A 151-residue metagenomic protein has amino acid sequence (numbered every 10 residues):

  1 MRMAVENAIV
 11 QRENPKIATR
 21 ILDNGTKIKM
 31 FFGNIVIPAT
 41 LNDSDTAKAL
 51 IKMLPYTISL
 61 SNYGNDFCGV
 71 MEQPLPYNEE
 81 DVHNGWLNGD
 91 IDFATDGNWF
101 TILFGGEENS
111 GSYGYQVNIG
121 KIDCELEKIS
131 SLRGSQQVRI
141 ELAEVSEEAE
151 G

Functional and structural regions predicted by a protein language model:
M1-A4, Q11: Gram-positive cell-envelope targeting signals
E6, E13-K16, I21, K29 (+1 more regions): Well-ordered alpha/beta subsegment
L22-N24, W86: Residues that act as N-cap/strand-start positions at coil-to-secondary-structure junctions
N24-T26, I35, N98, Q136-V138: Envelope-exposed proteins and targeting segments
G25-C68: N-terminal secretory signal peptides
V36, D45, N65, N98-F100 (+2 more regions): Solvent-exposed loop/turn segments at secondary-structure junctions within structured extracellular/periplasmic domains
K52-N98: Mature extracytoplasmic domains of secretory-pathway proteins
G85-Q137: Helix-rich interaction surfaces within compact, conserved domain-sized segments that mediate assembly or partner
